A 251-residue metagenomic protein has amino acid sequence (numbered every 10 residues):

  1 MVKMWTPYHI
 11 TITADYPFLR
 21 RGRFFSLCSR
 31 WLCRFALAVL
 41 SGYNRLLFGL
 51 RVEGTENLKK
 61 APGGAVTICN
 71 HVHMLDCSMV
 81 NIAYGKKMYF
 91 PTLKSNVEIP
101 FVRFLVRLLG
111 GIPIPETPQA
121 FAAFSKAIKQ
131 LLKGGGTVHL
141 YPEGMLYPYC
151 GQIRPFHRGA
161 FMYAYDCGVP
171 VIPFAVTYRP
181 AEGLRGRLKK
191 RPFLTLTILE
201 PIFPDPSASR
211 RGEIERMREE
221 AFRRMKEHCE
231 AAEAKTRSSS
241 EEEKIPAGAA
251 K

Functional and structural regions predicted by a protein language model:
M1-V66, L75-M79, Y84, I245-K251: Membrane-anchoring hydrophobic helices of lipid-metabolizing enzymes
V2-P17, F24, S125-K251: Non-catalytic C-terminal accessory region of glycerolipid acyltransferases and related lyso-lipid remodeling enzymes
R34-L37, R103-G110, L199-P201: Short, basic/glycine-rich phosphate-binding loops at helix/coil junctions that contact nucleotide phosphates
L40-Y43, L108-P115, M145-L146: Short, basic, glycine/proline-bearing loop/turn elements
L46-E53, F121-A122, T177-P180: Short gly/ser/thr-rich secondary-structure transition/capping motifs
F48, N70, T117-F121, I153: A conditional alpha-helix N-cap/helix-loop micro-motif detector
R51, H73, E98, A123-F124 (+1 more regions): Amphipathic coiled-coil/heptad-repeat helices and related helical stalk/stem segments that mediate oligomerization
K60-P118: Catalytic core of membrane glycerolipid acyltransferases/transacylases, capturing the structured, soluble-facing
